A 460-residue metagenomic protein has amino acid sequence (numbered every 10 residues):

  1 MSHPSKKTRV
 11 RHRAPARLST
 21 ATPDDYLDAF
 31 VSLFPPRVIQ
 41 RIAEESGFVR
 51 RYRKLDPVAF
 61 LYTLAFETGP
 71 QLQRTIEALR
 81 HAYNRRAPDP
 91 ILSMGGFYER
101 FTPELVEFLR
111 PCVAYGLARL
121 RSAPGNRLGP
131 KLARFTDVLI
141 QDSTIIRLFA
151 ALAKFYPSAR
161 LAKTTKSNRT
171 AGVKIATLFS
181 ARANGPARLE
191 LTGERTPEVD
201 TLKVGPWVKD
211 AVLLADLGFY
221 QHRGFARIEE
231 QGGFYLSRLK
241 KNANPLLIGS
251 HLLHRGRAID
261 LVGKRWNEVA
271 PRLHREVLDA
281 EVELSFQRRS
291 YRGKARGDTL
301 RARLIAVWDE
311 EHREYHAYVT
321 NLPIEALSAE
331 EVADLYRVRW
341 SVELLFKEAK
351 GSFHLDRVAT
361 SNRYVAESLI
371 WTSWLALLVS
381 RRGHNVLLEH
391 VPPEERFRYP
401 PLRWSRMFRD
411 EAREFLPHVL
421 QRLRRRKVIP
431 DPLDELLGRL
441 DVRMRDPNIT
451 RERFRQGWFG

Functional and structural regions predicted by a protein language model:
M1-A78, A82, P90-F97, F101-E104 (+4 more regions): Single, function-defining residue in the core of a domain
